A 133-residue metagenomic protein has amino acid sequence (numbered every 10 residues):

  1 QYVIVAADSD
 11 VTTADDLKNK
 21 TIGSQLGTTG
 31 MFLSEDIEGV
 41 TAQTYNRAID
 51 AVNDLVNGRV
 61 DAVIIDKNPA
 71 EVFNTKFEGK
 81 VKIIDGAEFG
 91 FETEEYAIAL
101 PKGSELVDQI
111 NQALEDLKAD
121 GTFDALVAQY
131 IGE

Functional and structural regions predicted by a protein language model:
Q1-F32, G39-A42, S104: A conserved helix-loop-strand patch within extracytoplasmic ligand-binding domains of the periplasmic binding
Q1-V5, E71, T75-E115, E133: Periplasmic-binding protein-like
A7, L26, E38, R59 (+4 more regions): Sec/Tat-exported extracytoplasmic proteins
S9-D10, L26-T29, Q43-N57, N68: Short helix-initiation/N-cap motifs at beta->coil->alpha
V11, K20-T21, L26-T28, E95-E133: Extended ligand-binding regions for polar small-molecule ligands
D15-D16, D36-I37, I49-V72, K76: Short helices/loops that flank or line small-molecule/ion binding pockets
T41-A48, V81-D85: Short hydrophobic/aromatic-enriched beta-strand-loop microsegments
